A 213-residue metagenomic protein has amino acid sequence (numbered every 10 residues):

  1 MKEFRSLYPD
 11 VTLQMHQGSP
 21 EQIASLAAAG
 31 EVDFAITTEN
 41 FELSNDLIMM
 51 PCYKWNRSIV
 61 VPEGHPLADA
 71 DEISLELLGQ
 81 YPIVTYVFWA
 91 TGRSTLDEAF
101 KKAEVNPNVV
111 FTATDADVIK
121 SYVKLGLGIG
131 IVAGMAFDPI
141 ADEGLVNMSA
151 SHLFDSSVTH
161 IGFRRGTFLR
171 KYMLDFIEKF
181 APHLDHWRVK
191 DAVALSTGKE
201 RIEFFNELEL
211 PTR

Functional and structural regions predicted by a protein language model:
M1-E42, T112-A113: Central regulatory/effector-binding core of bacterial HTH transcription factors
M1-P9, R93-N106, F204-N206: Ligand-binding cleft/hinge of the Venus flytrap
S6-P9, L174, D185-R213: N-terminal hydrophobic or amphipathic helices and topogenic motifs
V11, A27-I36, R57, V105 (+1 more regions): Alpha-to-beta junction loops
S19, S74, T114-D115, A133: Short loop/turn segments at beta->alpha junctions
S44-N56, D117-G166: Beta-alpha-beta core module
D46-I83: Flexible hinge/capping segments at coil-to-helix
N147-K190, S196: A late-sequence structural motif
